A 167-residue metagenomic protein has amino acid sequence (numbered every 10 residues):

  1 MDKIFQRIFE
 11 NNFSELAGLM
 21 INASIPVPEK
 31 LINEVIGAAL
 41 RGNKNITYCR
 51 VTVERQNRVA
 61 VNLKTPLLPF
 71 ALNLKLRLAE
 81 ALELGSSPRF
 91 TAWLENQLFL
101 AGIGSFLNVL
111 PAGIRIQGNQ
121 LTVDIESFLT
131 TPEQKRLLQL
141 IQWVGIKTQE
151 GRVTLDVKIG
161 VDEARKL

Functional and structural regions predicted by a protein language model:
M1-L167: Extracellular/lumenal and peripheral-membrane lipid-interaction modules
